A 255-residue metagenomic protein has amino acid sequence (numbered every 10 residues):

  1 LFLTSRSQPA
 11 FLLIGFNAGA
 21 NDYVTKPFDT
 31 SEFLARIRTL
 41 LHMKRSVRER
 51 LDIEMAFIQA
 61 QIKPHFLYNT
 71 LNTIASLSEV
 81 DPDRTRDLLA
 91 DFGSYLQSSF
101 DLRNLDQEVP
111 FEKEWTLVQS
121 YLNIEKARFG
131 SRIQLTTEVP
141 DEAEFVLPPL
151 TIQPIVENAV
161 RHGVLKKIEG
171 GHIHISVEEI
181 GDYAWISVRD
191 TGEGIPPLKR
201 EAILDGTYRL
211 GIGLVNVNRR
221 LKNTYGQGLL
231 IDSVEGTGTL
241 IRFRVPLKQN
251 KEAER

Functional and structural regions predicted by a protein language model:
R6-S7, L40: Short, conserved "switch-loop" micro-motifs in signal-transduction and mechanochemical regulators
Q8, L13-N17: Alpha4-beta5-alpha5 "output face"
A10-F11, P27-I37: C-terminal output helix
T25, R38-I62, F66-L230: Two-component histidine phosphotransfer core
G171, T237-T239: Glycine-rich GHKL/ HATPase_c ATP-binding element in histidine kinases
I231-E235: A short beta-strand-to-loop motif within the catalytic HATPase_c
